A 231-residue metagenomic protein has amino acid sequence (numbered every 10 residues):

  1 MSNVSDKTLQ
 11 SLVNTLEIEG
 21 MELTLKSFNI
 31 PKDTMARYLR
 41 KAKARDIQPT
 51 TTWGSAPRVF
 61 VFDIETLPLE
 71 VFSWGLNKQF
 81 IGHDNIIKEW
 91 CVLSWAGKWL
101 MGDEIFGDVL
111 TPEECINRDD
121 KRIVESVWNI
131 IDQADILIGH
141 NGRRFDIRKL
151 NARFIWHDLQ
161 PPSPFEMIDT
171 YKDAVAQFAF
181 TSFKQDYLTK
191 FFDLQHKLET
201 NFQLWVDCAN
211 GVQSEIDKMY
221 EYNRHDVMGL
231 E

Functional and structural regions predicted by a protein language model:
M1-S2, R40, A44-T51: Glycine- and charge-rich intrinsically disordered segments
S2-E19: Short, amphipathic alpha-helical "recognition" segments used to contact nucleic acids or chromatin
N3, N117-K121, R224: Conserved phosphate-coordination/catalytic loops
E22-K41: Short, basic interhelical loop/turn and adjoining N-cap of the next helix at nucleic-acid- or acidic-partner-contacting
T34, I64-T66, T170: Ser/Thr-centric signal marking residues that sit in or immediately flank functional binding/regulatory motifs
L39, R45, P57, W90-D108 (+1 more regions): Metal-dependent phosphoesterase core characteristic of DEDDh/y 3'-5' exonuclease domains
P49-D132: Conserved RNase H-like, two-metal-ion catalytic cores of nucleic-acid enzymes
